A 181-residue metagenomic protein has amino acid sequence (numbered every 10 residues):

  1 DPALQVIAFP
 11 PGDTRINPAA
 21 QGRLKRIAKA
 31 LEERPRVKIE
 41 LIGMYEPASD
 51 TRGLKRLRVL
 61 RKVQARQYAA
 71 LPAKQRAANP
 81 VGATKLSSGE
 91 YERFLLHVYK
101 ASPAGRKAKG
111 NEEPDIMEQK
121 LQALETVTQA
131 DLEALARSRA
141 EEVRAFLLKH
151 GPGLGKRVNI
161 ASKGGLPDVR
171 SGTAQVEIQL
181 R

Functional and structural regions predicted by a protein language model:
D1-P11: Interface/linker segment at the passenger-translocator junction of Type V secretion outer-membrane proteins
G12-P18: Short, glycine-rich nucleotide/cofactor-binding loops
I27: Phosphate-interacting basic helix/loop segments used at nucleotide- and nucleic-acid interfaces
V37-R181: Periplasmic OmpA/Pal-like peptidoglycan-binding modules at the C-termini of bacterial envelope proteins
